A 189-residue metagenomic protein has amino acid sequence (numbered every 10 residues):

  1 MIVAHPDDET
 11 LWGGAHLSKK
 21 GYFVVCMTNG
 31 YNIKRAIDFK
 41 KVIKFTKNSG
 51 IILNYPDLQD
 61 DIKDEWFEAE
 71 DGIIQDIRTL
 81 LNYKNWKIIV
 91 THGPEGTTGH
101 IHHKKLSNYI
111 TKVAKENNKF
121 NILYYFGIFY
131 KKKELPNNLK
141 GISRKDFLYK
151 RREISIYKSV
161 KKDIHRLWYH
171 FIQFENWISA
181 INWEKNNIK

Functional and structural regions predicted by a protein language model:
M1-K84, T111-K119: Active-site rim/loop-helix segments in enzyme catalytic domains that contact anionic ligands
I2, G93, Y124-G127: Glycine-rich anion-binding loop/nest that anchors nucleotide
D8-W12, Y31-K34, P94-G99, Y130-K133: Active-site environment of divalent metal-dependent phosphoester hydrolases
L58-I62, T97-I101, L106-S107, K131-L135: Short catalytic/ligand-binding loop motif for oxyanion handling, primarily in non-cytosolic enzymes, centered on
E65-A69, K105, N138-K145: Alpha-helix N-cap and loop-to-helix initiation/capping positions
I73, H102, L106-I110, D146 (+1 more regions): Internal, well-ordered alpha-helical segments in soluble enzyme and binding-protein domains
L80-N118, I122: Active-site adenylate/phosphate-handling loop in enzymes that bind or generate adenylated species
K119-K189: The feature marks non-catalytic terminal segments
